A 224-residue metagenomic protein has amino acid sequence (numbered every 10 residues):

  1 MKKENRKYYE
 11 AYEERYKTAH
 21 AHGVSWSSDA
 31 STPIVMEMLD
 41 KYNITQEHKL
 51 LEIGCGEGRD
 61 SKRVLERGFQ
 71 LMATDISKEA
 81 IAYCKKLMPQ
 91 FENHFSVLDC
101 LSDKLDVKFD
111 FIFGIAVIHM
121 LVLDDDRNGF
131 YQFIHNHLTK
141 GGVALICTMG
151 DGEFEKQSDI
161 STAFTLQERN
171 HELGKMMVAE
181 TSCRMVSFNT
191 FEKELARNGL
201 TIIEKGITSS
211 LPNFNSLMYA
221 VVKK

Functional and structural regions predicted by a protein language model:
M1-Q46, L51-K104, L145-K224: Class I (Rossmann-like) S-adenosyl-L-methionine-dependent methyltransferase catalytic domain, capturing the SAM-binding
F113: A conserved beta-strand element that flanks and buttresses the S-adenosyl-L-methionine
A116-M120: Short catalytic micro-motifs in class I SAM-dependent methyltransferases
L123-D125: Conserved catalytic-core motifs of eukaryotic protein kinase domains, centered on the activation segment
N128-K140: A short glycine-rich, Lys/Arg-flanked "PGG" loop and its adjoining helix->strand segment in the class I
